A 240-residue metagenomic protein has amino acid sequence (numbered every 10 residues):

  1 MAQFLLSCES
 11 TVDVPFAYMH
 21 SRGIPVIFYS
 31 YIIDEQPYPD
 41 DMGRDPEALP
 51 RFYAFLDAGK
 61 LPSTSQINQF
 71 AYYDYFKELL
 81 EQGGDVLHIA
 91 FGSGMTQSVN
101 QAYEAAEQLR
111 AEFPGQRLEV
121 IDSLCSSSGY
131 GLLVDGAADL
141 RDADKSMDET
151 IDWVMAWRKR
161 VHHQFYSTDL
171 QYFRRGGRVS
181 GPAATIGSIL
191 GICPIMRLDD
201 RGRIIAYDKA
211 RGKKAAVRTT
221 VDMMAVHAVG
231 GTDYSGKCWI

Functional and structural regions predicted by a protein language model:
Q3, T11-M19, I24-Q36, L87 (+4 more regions): Mixed-charge interfacial surface used for oligomerization/domain docking and macromolecular partner engagement
L5-A71: N-terminal glycine-rich anion-binding loop in soluble enzyme alpha/beta folds
D45-F52, Y75, L79, S123 (+3 more regions): N-proximal short alpha-helices
P50, A54, F70-K77, N100-E107 (+1 more regions): N-terminal, well-ordered alpha-helical segments
Q69-V99: N-terminal glycine-rich phosphate/adenylate-binding segment common to multiple enzyme folds
